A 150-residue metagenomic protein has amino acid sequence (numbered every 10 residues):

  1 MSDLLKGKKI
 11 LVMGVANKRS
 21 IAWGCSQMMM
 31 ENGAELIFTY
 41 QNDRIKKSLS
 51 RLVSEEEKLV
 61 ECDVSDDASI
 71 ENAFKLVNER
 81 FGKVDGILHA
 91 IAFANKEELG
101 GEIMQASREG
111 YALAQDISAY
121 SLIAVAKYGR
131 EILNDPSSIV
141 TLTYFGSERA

Functional and structural regions predicted by a protein language model:
S2-F38: Canonical Rossmann dinucleotide-binding motif of NAD(H)/NADP(H)-dependent dehydrogenases/reductases, specifically
L11, I37, V60, I87 (+1 more regions): Conserved Rossmann-like nucleotide-binding pocket used by diverse enzymes that bind dinucleotide cofactors
G14-I21, A92-A150: Catalytic loop of short-chain dehydrogenase/reductase
M30, G82, L133-N134: A short hydrophobic alpha-helix cap/turn motif
A34-S48: Conserved glycine-rich Rossmann-like NAD(P)H-binding loop of the short-chain dehydrogenase/reductase
E56-E57: Short, conserved active-site loop motifs that form the nucleotide-linked donor/cofactor pocket
V60-C62, D66-E71, K75-R80, G86-A112 (+1 more regions): Conserved mid-core segment of classical short-chain dehydrogenase/reductases
